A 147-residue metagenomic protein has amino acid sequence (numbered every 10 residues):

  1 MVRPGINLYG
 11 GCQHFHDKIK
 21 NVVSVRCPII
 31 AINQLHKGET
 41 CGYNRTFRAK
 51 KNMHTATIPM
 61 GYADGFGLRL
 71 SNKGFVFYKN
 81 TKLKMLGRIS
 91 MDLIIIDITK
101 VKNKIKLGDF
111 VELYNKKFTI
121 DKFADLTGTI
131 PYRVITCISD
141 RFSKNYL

Functional and structural regions predicted by a protein language model:
M1-L147: Active-site anion/phosphate-binding pocket segments in diverse small-molecule metabolic enzymes
